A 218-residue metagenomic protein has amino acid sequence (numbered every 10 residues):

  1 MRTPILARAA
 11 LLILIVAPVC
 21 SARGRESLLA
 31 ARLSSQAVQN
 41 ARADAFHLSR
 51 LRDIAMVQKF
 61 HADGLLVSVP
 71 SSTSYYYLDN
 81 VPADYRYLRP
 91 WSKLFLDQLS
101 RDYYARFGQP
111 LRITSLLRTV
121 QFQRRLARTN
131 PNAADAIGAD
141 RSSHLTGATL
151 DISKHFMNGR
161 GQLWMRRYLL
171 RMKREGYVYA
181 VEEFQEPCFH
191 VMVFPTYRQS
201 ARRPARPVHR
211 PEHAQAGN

Functional and structural regions predicted by a protein language model:
P4-L12: Sec-dependent signal peptide recognition, specifically the positively charged N-region followed immediately by
L12-S21: Hydrophobic h-region of N-terminal signal peptides that target proteins for export in Gram-negative bacteria
S21-F95, E183-P187, M192-G217: Extracytoplasmic cell-surface/polysaccharide-interacting catalytic and binding patches
L88-F95, L99, F122, G161-Y168: Stable alpha-helical elements in mature extracytoplasmic
L99-F107, N130, F156, M172-G176: Sec/Tat-exported extracytoplasmic proteins
Q109-L126: Acidic helix-start/capping segments at beta-turn-to-alpha-helix junctions
Q121-I137: Charged, often glycine-rich, active-site loop that binds/positions anionic groups
I137-N218: Catalytic cores and adjacent binding grooves of peptidoglycan-active enzymes
